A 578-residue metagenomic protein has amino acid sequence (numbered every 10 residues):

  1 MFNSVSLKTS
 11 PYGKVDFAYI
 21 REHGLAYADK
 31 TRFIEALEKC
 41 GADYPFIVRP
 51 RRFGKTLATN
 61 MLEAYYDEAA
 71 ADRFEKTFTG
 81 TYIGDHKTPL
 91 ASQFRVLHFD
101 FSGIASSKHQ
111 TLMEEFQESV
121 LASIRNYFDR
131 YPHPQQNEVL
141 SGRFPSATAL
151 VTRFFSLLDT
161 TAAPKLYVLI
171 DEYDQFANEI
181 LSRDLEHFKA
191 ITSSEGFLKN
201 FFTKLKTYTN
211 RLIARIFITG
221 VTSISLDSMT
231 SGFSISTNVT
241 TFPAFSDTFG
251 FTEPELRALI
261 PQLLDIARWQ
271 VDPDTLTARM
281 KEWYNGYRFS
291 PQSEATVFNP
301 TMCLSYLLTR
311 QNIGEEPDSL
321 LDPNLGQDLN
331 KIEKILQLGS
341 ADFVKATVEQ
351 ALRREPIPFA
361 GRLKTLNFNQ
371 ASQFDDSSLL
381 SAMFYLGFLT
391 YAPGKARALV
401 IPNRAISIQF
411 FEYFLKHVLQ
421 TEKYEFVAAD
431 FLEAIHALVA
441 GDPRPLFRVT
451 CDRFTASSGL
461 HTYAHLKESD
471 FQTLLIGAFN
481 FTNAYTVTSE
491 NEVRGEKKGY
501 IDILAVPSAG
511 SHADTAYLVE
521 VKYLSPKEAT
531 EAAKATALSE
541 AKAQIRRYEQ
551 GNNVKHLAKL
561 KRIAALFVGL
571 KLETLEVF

Functional and structural regions predicted by a protein language model:
F2-Y66, A70, E75-G84: Walker A/P-loop-proximal flanking segment of P-loop NTPase domains
A70-D129: P-loop NTPase motor core
R153-T161, F188-A214, R547-Q550: Substrate-engagement module of ASCE P-loop NTPases
A163-I191: Conserved P-loop NTPase "ATPase switch" module shared by AAA+ and STAND
Y167-D171, G196-N200, A214-V221: Structural recognition of the conserved hydrophobic beta-strand(s) that form the central parallel beta-sheet of P-loop
S225-G232, V239-L308: Amphipathic alpha-helical segments of the small helical/lid subdomains adjacent to P-loop NTPase cores
S236, F298-A541, I545-E549, V577-F578: Extended alpha-helical interface modules used as scaffolds for assembling large macromolecular complexes
N553-F578: Domain-level recognition of nuclease-like catalytic cores that cleave nucleotide substrates
